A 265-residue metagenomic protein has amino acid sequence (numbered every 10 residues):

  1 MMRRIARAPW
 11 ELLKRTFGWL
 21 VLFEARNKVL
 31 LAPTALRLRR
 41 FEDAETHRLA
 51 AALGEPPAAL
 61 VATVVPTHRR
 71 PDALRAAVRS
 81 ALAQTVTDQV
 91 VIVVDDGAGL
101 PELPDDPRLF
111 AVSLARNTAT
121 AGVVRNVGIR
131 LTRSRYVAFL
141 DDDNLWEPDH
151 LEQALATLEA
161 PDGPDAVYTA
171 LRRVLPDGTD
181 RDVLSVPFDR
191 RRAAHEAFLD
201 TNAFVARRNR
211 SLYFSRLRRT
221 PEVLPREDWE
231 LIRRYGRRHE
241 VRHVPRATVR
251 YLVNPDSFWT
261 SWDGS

Functional and structural regions predicted by a protein language model:
R3-R79: N-proximal low-complexity "stem/linker" segments adjacent to membrane-targeting elements
R79-D88: Short, acidic, metal-binding catalytic loop of nucleotide-sugar glycosyltransferases
T87, V93-L103, R116-T118: A conserved acidic beta->alpha catalytic loop
A115-T132: Glycine-rich, basic loop-to-helix element that forms the pyrophosphate-binding segment of sugar-nucleotide handling
V137: Short aromatic/hydrophobic "clamp" motif used to bind/position activated sugar donors
D141-L145: The conserved acidic donor/metal-binding loop of glycosyltransferases
L151-D182: Conserved donor NDP-sugar-binding/catalytic core segment of glycosyltransferases
F188-S265: Conserved nucleotide-sugar donor-binding catalytic segment
